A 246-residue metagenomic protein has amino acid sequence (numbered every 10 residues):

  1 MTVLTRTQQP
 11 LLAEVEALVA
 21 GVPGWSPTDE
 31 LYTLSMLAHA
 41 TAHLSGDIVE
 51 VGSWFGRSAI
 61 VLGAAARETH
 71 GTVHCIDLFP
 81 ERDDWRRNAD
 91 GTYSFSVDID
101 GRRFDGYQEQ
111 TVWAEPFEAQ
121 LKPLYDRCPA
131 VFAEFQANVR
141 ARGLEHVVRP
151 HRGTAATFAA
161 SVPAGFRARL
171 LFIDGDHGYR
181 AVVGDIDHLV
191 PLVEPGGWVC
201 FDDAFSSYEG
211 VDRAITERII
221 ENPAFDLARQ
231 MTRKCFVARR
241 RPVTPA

Functional and structural regions predicted by a protein language model:
M1: Zn-dependent metallo-beta-lactamase
L4-W25, Y32-A246: S-adenosylmethionine/decaboxylated-SAM
